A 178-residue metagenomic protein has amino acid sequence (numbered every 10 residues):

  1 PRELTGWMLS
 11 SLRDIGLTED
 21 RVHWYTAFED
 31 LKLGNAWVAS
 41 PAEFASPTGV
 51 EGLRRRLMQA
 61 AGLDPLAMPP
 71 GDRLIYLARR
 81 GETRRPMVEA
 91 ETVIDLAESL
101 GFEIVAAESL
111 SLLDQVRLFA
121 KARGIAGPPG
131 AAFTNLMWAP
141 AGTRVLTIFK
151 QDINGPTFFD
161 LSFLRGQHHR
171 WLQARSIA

Functional and structural regions predicted by a protein language model:
P1-A178: The feature primarily captures lumenal catalytic ectodomains of type II secretory-pathway glycosyltransferases
